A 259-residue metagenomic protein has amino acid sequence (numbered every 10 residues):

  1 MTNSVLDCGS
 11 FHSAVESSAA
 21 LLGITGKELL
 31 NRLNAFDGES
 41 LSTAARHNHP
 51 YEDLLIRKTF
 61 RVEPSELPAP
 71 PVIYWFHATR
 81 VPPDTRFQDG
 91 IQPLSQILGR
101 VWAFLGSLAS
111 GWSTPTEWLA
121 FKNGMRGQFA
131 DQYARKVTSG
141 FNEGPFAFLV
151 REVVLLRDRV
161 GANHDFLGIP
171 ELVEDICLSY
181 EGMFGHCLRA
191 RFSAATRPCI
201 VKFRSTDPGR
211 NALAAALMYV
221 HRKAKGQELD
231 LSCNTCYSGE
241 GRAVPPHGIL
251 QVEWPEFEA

Functional and structural regions predicted by a protein language model:
M1-R46, P50, L54-K58, V62-V72 (+4 more regions): Conserved NAD+-utilizing ADP-ribose enzyme module
D53, G124, Q128-A134, L178-Y180: Residue-level signal for well-ordered alpha-helical segments
I97-Q128: Aromatic- and Gly/Pro-rich amphipathic surface segment
A130-A134, T138-F141, L149-E152: Short HxH-centered metal-ligating active-site micro-motif
